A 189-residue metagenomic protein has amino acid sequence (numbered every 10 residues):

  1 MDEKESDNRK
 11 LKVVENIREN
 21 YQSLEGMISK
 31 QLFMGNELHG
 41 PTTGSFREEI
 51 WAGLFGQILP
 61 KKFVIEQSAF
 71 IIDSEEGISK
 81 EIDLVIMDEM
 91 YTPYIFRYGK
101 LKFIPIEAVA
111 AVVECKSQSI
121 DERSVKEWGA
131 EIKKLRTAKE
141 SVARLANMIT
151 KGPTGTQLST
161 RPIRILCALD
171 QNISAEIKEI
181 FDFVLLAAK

Functional and structural regions predicted by a protein language model:
M1-E81, I86-K189: Intrinsically disordered, low-complexity Ser/Thr/Pro/Gly-rich regulatory segments
